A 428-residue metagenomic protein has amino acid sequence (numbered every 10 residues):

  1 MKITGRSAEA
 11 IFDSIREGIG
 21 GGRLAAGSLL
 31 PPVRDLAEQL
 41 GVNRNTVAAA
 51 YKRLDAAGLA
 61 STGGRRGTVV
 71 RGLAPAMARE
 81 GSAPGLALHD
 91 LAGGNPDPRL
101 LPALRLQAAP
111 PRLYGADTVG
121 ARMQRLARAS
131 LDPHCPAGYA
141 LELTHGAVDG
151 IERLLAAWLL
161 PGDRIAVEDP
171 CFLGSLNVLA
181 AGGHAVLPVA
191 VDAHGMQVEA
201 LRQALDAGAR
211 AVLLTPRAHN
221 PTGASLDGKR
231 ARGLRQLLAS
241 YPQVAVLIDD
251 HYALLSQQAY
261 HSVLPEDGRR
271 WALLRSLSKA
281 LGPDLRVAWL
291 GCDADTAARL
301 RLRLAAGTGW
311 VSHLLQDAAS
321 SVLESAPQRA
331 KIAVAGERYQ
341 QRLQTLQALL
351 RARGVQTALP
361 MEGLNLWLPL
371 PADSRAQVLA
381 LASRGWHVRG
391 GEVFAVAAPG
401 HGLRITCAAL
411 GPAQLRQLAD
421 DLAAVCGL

Functional and structural regions predicted by a protein language model:
M1-L113, R125, Q236, A305-S312 (+7 more regions): N-terminal basic, amphipathic alpha-helical segments
P75, P170-L173, E392-V396: Short, polar loop motifs at secondary-structure junctions
H89-L91, A166, L187, L247 (+3 more regions): Hydrophobic/aromatic beta-strand patches that form the interior of the parallel beta-sheet core in alpha/beta enzyme
P96, R217-H219, K279, L410: Short glycine-rich anion-binding loops that position phosphate/pyrophosphate groups of nucleotides and phosphorylated
L113-P242, L254-A272: Conserved core of the PLP fold type I
R164, A185, A245, Q356 (+1 more regions): Residue-level detector of anion-binding/catalytic polar loops
D250: Walker B catalytic acidic pair
A272-A358: PLP-dependent aminotransferase class I/II
